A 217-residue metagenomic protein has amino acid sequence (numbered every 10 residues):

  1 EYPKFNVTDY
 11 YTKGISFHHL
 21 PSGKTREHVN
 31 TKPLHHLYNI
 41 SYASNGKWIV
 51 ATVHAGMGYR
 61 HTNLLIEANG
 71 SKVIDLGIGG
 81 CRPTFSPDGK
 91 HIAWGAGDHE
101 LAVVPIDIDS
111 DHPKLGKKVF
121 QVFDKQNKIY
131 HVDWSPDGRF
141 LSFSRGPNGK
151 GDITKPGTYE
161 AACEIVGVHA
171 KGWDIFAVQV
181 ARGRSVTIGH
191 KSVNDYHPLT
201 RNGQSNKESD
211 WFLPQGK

Functional and structural regions predicted by a protein language model:
E1-K217: Sequence signature of WD/YWTD-type beta-propeller architectures
